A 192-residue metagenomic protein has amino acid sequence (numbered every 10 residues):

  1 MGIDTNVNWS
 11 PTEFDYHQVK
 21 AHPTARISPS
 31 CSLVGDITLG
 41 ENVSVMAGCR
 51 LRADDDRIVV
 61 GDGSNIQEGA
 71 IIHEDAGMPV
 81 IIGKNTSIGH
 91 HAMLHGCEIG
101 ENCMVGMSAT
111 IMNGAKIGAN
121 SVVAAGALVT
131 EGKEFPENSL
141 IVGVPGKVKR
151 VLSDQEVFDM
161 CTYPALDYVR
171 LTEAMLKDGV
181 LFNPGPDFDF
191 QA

Functional and structural regions predicted by a protein language model:
M1-K20, D54, D62, E68-G69 (+2 more regions): Glycine-rich hexapeptide-repeat left-handed beta-helix
Y16, K20-E74: A positional/architectural concept
G77: Short, Lys/Arg-rich nucleic-acid/phosphate-binding segment
